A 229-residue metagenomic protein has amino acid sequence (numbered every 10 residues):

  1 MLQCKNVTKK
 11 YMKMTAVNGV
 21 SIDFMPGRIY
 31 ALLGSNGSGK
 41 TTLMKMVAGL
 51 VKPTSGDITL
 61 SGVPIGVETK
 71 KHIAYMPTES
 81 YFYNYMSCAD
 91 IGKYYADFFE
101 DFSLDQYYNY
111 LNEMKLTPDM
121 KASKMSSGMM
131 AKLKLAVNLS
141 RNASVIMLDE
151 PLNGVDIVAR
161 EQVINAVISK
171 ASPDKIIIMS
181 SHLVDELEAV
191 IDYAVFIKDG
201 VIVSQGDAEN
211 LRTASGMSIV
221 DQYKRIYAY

Functional and structural regions predicted by a protein language model:
L33-S35: The feature captures the beta-strand-to-loop junction immediately N-terminal to the Walker
A48: Helix-to-loop junction immediately C-terminal to a conserved catalytic motif
G56-T69: Conserved ABC transporter NBD signature motif
T78-L133: ABC-family P-loop ATPase nucleotide-binding domains
I146-E150, V155: Catalytic Walker B motif of ABC-type/P-loop ATPase nucleotide-binding domains
Q205-G206: ABC ATPase "signature
